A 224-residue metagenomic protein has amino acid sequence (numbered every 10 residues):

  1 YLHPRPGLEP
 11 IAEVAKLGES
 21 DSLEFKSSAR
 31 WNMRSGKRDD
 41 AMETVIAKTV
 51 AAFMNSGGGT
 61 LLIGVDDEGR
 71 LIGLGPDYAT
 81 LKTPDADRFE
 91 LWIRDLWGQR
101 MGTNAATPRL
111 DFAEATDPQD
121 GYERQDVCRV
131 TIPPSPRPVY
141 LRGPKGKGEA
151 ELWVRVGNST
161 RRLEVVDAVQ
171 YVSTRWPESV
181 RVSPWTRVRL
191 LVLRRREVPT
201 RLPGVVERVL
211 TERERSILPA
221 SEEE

Functional and structural regions predicted by a protein language model:
Y1-E224: Conserved N-terminal catalytic/coupling substructures associated with nucleotide/phosphate chemistry
